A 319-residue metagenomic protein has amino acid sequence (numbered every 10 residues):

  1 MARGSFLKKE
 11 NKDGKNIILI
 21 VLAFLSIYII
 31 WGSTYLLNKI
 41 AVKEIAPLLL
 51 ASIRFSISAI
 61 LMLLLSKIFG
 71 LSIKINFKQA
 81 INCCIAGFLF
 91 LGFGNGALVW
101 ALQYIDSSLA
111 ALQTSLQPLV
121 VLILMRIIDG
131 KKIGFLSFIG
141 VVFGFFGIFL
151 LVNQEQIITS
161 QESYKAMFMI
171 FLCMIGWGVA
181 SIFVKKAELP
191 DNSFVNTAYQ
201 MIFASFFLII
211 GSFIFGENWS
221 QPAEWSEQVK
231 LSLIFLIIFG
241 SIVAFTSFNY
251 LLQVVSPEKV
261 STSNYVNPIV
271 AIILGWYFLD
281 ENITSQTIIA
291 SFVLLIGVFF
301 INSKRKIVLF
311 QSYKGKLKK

Functional and structural regions predicted by a protein language model:
A2-D13, F55-S56, V229, Y265-K319: C-terminal-most transmembrane helix of multi-pass membrane proteins
R3-L49, T159-K186, F206-I210, K314-K319: Glycine-/small-residue-enriched transmembrane alpha-helix faces in small-molecule transporters and effluxers
I18-A23, L49-L64, I68, I85 (+4 more regions): Hydrophobic alpha-helical transmembrane segments of multi-pass integral membrane proteins, especially transporters
I30, T34-Y35, L63-T114, L150 (+1 more regions): Specific transmembrane alpha-helical segments of multi-pass solute transporters/efflux pumps, especially DMT/EamA
L36-E44, W100-Q103, V152-S163, F213-Q228 (+1 more regions): Membrane-interface helix termini and inter-helical loops of multi-pass transporters
A51-I53, N95, L109-L116, F183-F206 (+1 more regions): Helix-helix packing/entry segments at the starts of transmembrane helices
L61-I73, Q117-V142, I269-I288: C-terminal transmembrane-helix exit sites in multi-pass transporters
M62, I133-E155, L208, Y265 (+2 more regions): Hydrophobic transmembrane alpha-helices of multi-pass small-molecule transport proteins
